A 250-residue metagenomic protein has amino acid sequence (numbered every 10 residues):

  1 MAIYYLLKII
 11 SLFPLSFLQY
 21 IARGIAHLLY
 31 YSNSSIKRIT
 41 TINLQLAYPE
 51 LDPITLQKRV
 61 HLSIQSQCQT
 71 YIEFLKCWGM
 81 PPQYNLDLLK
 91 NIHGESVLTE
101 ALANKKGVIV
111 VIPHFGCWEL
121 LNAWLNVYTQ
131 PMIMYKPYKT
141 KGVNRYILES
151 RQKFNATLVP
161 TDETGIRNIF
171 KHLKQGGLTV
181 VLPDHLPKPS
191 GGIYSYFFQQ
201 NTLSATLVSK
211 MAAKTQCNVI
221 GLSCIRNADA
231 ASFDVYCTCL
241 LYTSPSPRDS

Functional and structural regions predicted by a protein language model:
M1-I109, N144-Y146: Membrane-anchoring hydrophobic helices of lipid-metabolizing enzymes
V60-S63, L158, G165: Conserved nucleotide-sugar phosphate-binding/catalytic loop shared by glycosyltransferases and other
N104-E163, L186-G192, Y196, R226: Catalytic core of membrane glycerolipid acyltransferases/transacylases, capturing the structured, soluble-facing
Q130, T164-A228, R248: Membrane-associated lipid acylation/remodeling enzymes share a hydrophobic transmembrane-juxtamembrane segment
F233-T238: Acyl/amide activation-and-transfer machinery of modular secondary-metabolite enzymes
Y242-D249: Conserved small/polar residues in nucleotide/adenosyl-binding loops
